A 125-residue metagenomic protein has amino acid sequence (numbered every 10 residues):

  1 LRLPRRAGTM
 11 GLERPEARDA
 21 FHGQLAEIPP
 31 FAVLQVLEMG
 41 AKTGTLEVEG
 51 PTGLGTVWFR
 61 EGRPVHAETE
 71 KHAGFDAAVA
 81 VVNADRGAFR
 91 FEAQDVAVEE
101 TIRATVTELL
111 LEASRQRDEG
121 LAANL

Functional and structural regions predicted by a protein language model:
L1-L125: Acidic, Ser/Thr/Pro-enriched low-complexity segments and adjacent helix/loop capping patches that create flexible
